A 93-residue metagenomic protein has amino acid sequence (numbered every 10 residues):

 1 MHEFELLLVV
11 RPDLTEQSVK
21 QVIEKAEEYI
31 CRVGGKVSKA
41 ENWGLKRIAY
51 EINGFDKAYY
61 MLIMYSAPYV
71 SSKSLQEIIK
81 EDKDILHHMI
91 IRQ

Functional and structural regions predicted by a protein language model:
M1-A58, S66-Q93: Long, contiguous binding/interaction regions
